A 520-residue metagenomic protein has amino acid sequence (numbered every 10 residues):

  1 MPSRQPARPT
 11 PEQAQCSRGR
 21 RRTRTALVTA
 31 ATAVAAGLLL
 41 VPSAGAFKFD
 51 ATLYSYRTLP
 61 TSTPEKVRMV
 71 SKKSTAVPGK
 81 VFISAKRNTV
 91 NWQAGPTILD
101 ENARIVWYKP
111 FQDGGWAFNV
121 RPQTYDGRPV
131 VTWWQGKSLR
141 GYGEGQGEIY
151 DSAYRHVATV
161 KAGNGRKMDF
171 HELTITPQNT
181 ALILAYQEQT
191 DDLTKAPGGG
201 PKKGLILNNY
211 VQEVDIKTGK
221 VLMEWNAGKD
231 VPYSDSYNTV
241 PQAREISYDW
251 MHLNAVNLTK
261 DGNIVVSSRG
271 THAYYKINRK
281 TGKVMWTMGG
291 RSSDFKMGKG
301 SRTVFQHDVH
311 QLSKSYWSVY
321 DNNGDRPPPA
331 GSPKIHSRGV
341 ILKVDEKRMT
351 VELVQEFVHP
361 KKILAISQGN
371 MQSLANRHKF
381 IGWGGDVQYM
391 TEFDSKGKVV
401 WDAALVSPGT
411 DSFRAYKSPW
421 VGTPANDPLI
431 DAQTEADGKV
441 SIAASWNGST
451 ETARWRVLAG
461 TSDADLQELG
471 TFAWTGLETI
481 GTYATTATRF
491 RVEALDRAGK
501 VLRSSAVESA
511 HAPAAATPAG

Functional and structural regions predicted by a protein language model:
P2-T10, C16-A46: Secretory targeting and sorting signals
F47-G520: Histidine-/acidic-rich catalytic cores in large beta-rich domains
